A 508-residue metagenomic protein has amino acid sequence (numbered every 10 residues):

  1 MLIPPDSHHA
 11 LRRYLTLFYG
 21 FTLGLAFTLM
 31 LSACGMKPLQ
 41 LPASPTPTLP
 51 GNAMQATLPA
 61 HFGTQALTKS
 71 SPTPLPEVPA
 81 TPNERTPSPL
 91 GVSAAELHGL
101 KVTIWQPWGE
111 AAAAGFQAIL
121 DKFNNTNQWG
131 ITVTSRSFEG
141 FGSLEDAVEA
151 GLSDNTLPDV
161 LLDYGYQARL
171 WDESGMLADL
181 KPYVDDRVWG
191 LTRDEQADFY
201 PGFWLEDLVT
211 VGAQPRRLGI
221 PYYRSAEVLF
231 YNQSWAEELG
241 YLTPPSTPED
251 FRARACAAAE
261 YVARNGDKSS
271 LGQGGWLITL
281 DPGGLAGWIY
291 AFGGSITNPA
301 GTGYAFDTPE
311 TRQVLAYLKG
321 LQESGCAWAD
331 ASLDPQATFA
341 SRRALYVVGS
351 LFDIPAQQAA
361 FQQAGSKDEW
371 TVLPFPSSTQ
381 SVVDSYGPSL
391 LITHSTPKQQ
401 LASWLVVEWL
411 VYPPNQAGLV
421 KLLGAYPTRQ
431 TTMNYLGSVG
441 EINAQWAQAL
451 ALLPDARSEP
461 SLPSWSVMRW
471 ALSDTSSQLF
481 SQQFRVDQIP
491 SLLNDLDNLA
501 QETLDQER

Functional and structural regions predicted by a protein language model:
C34-E96: Ser/Thr-rich, Proline-interspersed low-complexity disordered segments
F62, L67-T68, V78, E237 (+1 more regions): Conserved C-terminal helix/tail region of periplasmic/extracytoplasmic solute-binding proteins
V78-A94, G165-A226, K367-L373, V439-E441: Hinge/lid segment of periplasmic solute-binding proteins
K122, T126-F199, E237-L239, T338 (+3 more regions): Extracytoplasmic "Venus flytrap"/periplasmic binding protein-like
A197-D198, V209-T210, W370-L373, V420-D474 (+2 more regions): Long, aromatic- and glycine/proline-rich binding clefts that accommodate carbohydrate-like moieties
E206-Y222, E227, R252-G303, A344: Extracytoplasmic/periplasmic solute-binding protein
R216, L239, R312, G320-A327 (+1 more regions): Extracytoplasmic/periplasmic substrate-recognition and gating elements
R254-A259, A300-D330, F375: Glycine-centered hinge/linker elements that transmit conformational signals in sensory and ligand-binding systems
